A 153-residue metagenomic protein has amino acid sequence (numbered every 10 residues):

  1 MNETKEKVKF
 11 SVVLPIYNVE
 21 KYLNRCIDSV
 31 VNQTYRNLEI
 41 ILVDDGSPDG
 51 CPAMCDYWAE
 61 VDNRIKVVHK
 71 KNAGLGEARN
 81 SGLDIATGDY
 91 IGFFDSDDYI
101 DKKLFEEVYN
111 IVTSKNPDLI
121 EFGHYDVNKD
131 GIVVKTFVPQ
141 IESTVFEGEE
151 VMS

Functional and structural regions predicted by a protein language model:
M1-S153: Nucleotide-sugar donor-binding/catalytic module of glycosyltransferases that assemble extracellular/cell-envelope
